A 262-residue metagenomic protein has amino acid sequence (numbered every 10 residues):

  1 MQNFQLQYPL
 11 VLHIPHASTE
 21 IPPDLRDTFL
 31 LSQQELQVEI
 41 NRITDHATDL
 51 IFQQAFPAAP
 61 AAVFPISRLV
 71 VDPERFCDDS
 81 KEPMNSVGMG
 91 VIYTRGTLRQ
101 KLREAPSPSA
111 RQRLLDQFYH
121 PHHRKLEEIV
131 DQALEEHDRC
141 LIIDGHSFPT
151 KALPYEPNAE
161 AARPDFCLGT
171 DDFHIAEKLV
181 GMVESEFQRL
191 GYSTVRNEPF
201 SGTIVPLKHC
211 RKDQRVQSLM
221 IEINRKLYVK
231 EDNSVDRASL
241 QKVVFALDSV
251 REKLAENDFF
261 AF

Functional and structural regions predicted by a protein language model:
M1-I142, S147-F262: N-terminal catalytic or cofactor-binding beta/alpha core of small enzyme domains
